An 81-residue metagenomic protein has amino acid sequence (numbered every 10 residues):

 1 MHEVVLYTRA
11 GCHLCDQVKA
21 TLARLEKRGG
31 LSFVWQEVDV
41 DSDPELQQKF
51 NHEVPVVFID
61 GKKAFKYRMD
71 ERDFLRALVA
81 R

Functional and structural regions predicted by a protein language model:
M1-R24, R28: Local sequence-structure signature of Cys/Sec-based thiol-disulfide redox active-site neighborhoods
Q17-A20, E45-K49, M69: Generic recognition of short, well-ordered alpha-helical segments
A20-K27, Q48, R76-A80: Replace "anionic and nucleotidyl ligands
S32-P44: Thiol-based oxidoreductase modules, predominantly thioredoxin-like and allied folds used for disulfide exchange
N51-V57: Structural micro-motif
I59-R81: Non-catalytic, surface beta->alpha helical segment in thiol-disulfide oxidoreductase systems
